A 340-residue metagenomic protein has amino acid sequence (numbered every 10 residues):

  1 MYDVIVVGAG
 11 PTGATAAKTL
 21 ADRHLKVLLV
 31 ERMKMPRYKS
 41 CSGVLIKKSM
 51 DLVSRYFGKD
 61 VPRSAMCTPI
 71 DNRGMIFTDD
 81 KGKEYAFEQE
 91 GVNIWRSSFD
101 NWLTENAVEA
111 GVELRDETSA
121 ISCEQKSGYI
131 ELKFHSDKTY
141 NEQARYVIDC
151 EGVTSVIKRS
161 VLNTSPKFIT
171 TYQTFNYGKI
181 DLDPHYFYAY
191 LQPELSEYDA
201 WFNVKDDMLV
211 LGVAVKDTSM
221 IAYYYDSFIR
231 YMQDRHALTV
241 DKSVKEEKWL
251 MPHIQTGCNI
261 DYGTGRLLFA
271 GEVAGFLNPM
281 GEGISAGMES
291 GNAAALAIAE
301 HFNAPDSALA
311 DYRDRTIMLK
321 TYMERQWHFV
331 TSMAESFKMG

Functional and structural regions predicted by a protein language model:
M1-G10: Beta1/beta-strand and adjacent pyrophosphate-binding region of the FAD-binding site in flavoprotein oxidoreductases
G13-A14: N-terminal Rossmann-fold NAD(P) dinucleotide-binding loop
A21-C41: Glycine-rich FAD pyrophosphate-binding loop
K34-M75: N-terminal FAD cofactor-binding segment of flavoenzymes
Y85-N106, K216-Y224: Short beta-strand to alpha-helix junction loop
V108-L238, G275-F276: Predominantly flavin-linked oxidoreductase catalytic cores and closely associated redox partners
S219-A297, N303: FAD/FMN-dependent oxidoreductases across multiple families
L296-G340: C-terminal helical "tail/cap" subdomain of flavin- and related membrane-associated enzymes
